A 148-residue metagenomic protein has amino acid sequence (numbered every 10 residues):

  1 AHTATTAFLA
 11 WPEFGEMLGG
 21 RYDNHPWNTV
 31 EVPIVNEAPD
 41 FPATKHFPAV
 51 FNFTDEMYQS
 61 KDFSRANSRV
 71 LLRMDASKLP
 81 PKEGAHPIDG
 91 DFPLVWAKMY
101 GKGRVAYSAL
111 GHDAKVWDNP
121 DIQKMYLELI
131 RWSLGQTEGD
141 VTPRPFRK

Functional and structural regions predicted by a protein language model:
A1-F8, K102, S108: Short alpha-beta junction capping motif
T5-E13, A114-W117: Short catalytic/ligand-binding loop motif for oxyanion handling, primarily in non-cytosolic enzymes, centered on
F8-P26: Extended active-site neighborhood of metal-dependent phosphoesterases/phosphodiesterases
A10, F14, P39, A43 (+1 more regions): Stable alpha-helical elements in mature extracytoplasmic
G20, S77-K148: Extracellular ligand-binding/catalytic regions of CAZymes and related secreted enzymes and adhesion modules
G20-G101: Catalytic beta-strand/loop cores that center a nucleophilic Ser/Cys/Thr and support acyl-enzyme chemistry
